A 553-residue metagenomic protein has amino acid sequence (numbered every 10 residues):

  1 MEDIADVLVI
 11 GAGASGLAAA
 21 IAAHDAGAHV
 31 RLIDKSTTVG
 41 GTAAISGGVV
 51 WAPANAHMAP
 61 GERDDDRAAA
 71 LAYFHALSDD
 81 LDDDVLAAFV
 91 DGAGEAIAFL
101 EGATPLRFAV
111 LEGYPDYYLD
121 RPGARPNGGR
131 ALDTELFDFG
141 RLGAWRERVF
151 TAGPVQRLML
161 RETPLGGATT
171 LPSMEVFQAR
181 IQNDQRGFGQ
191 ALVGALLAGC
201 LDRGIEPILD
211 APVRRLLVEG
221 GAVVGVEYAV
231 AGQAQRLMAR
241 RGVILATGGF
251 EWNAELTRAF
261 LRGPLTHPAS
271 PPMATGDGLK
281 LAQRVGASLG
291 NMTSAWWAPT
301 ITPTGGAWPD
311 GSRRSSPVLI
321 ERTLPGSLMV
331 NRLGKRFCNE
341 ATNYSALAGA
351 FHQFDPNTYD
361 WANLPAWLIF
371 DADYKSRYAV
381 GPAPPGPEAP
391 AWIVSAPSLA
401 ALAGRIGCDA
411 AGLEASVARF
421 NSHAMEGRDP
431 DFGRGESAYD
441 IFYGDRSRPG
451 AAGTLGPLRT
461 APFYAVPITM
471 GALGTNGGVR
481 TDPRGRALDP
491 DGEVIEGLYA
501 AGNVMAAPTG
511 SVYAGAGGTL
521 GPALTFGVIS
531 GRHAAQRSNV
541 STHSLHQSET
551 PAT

Functional and structural regions predicted by a protein language model:
M1-A70, V110-E112, L119-P122, N127-R130 (+1 more regions): Residues forming the flavin
R67-A72, A76-D82, A88-N127, T170-L171: A conserved beta-strand/loop capping segment in the N-terminal third of enzymes that catalyze redox or closely related
